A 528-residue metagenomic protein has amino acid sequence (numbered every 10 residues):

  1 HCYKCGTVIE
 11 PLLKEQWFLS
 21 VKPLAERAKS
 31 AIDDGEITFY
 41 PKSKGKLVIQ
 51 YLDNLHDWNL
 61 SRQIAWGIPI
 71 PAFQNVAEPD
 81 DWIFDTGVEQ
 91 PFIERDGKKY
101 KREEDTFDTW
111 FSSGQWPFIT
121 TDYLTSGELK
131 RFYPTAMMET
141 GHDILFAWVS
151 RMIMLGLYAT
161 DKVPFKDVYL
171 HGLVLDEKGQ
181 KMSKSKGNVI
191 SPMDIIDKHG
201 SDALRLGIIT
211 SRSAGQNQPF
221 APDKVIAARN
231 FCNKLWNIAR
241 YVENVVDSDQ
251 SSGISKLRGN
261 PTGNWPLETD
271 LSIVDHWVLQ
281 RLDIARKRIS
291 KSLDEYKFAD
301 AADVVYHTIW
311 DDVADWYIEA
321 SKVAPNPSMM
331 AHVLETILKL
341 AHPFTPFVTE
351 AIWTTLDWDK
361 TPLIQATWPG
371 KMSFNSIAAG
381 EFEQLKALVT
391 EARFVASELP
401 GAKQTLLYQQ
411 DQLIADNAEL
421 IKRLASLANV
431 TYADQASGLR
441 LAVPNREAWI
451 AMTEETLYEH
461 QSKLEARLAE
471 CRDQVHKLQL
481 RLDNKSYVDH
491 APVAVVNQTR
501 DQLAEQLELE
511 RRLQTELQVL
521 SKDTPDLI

Functional and structural regions predicted by a protein language model:
H1-V21, V225-D249, P343-T355, I414-E447: Structured, non-catalytic alpha/beta "coupling" segments that mediate domain-domain communication and provide generic
H1-V76, Q180, K186-W236, D247 (+5 more regions): Residue patterns forming the tRNA-binding/recognition surfaces of aminoacyl-tRNA synthetases and related DALR
L52, C232, L282, R286 (+7 more regions): Short amphipathic alpha-helical coiled-coil/interface segments
L55, W110-G114, L145, M152-I153 (+7 more regions): Short alpha-helical scaffolding segments that buttress acidic/His motifs in well-ordered protein cores
S61-Q216: Alpha-helical recognition segments enriched in aromatics with Gly/Pro capping that present substrate-recognition
Q74, Y100, D176, I209 (+2 more regions): Acidic, turn-prone loop/beta-hairpin segments
Q90, D247-I273, P525-I528: Intrinsic disorder/low-complexity segments
I226, L356-I528: C-terminal low-complexity, glycine/proline- and small-hydrophobic-enriched intrinsically disordered tails that act as
